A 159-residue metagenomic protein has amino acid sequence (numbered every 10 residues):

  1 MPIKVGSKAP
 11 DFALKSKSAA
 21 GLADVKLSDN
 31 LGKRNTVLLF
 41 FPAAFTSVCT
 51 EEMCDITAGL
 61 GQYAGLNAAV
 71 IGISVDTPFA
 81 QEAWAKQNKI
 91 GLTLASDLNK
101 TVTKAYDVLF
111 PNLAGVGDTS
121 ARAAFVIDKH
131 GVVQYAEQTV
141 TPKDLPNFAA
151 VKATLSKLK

Functional and structural regions predicted by a protein language model:
M1-K159: Chalcogenol-based redox active-site neighborhoods
